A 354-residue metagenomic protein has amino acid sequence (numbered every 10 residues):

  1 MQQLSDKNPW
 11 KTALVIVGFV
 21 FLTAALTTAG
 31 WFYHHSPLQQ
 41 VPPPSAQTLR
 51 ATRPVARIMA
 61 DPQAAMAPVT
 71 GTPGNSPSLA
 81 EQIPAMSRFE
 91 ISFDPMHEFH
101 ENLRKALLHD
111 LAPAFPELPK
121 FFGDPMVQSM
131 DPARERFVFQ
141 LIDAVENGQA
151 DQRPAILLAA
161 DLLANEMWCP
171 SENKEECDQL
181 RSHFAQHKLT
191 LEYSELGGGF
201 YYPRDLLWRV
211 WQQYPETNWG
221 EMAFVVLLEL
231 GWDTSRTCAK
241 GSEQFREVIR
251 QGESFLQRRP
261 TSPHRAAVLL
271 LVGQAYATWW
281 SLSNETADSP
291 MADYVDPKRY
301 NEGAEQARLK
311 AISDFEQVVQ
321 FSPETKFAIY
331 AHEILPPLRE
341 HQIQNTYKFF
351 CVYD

Functional and structural regions predicted by a protein language model:
M1-K7: Juxtamembrane low-complexity tails/linkers enriched in Ser/Thr-Pro and polybasic
P9-D354: Acidic, polar-rich low-complexity tracts and alpha-helical solenoid repeat scaffolds
